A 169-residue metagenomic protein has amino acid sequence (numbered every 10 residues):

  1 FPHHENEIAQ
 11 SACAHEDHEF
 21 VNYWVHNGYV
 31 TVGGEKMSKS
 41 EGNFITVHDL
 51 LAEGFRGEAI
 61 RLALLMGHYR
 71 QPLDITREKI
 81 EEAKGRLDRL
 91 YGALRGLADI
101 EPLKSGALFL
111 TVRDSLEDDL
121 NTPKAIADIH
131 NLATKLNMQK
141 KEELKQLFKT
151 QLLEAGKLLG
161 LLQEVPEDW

Functional and structural regions predicted by a protein language model:
F1-A98: Alpha-helical recognition segments enriched in aromatics with Gly/Pro capping that present substrate-recognition
H18, G67-W169: Feature 926 captures the class I aminoacyl-tRNA synthetase adenylation module centered on the KMSKS loop
